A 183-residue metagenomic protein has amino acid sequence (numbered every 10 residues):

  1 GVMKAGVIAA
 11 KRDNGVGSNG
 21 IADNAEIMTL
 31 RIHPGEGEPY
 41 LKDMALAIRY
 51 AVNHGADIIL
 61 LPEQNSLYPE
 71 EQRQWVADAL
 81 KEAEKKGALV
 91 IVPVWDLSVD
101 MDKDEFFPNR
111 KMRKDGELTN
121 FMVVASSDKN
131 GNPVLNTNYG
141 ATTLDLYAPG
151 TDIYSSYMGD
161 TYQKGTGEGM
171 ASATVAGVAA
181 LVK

Functional and structural regions predicted by a protein language model:
G1-L41, L118-N120, N130-G131, Y139-T143: Subtilisin-like serine protease catalytic core
V2-A9, M44-I48, A77-L80, F121-V124 (+2 more regions): Extracytoplasmic/secreted envelope proteins and their assembly/folding machinery, especially bacterial periplasmic
K4, S18, I59, A83 (+1 more regions): Terminal peptide-recognition signature
I8, M28, I32-H33, D57 (+2 more regions): Hydrolase catalytic cores
A9-D13, D23, R49-D57, Q64 (+3 more regions): Sec-exported extracytoplasmic/periplasmic mature domains
E36-A56, L67-E70: Catalytic-core regions of hydrolytic enzymes
E36-D43, E71-W75, G116, Y162 (+1 more regions): Extracytoplasmic/periplasmic, Sec-exported soluble proteins
A56-Y157: Catalytic-core segments of hydrolase enzymes
